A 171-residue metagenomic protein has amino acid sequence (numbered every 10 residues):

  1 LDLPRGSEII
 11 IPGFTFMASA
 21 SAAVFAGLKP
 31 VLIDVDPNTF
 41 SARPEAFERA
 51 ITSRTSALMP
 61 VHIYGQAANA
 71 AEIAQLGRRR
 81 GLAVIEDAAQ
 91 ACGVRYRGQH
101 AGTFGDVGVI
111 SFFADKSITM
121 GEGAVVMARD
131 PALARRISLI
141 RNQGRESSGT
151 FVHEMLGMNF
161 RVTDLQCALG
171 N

Functional and structural regions predicted by a protein language model:
D2-A88, R95: PLP-dependent aminotransferase-like
M17-V24, Q75, T103-D106, E122 (+1 more regions): A broad detector of short, well-ordered amphipathic alpha-helices that serve as recognition/interaction surfaces
T39-S41, Q99, A132: Residue-level signal for well-ordered, solvent-exposed loop/turn and beta-edge residues enriched in charged/polar side
A50-T52, H100-G105: Active-site nucleotide-sugar/metal-binding loop of Leloir-type enzymes
T55, R79-G81, Q99, G123 (+1 more regions): A generic hydrophobic-helix recognition signal that picks specific residues within alpha-helical hydrophobic
A91-R97, F104-N171: Active-site region of PLP-dependent enzymes
